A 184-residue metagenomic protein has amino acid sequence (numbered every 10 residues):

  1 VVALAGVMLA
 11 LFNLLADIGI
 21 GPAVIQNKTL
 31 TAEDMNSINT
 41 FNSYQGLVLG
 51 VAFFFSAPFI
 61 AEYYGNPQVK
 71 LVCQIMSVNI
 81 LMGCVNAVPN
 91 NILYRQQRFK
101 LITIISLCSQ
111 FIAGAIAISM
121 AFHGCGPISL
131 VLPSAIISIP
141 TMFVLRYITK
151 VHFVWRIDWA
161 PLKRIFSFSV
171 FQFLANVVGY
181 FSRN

Functional and structural regions predicted by a protein language model:
V1-A3, P58, E62, K70 (+2 more regions): Membrane-interface helix-loop junctions in multi-pass transport and translocation proteins
L4-P58, L71-S77, K100-L101, S106: Membrane-water interface segments that mark the loop-to-transmembrane alpha-helix transition
L11-L15, V51, F55, N66-I92 (+4 more regions): Alpha-helical transmembrane segments of multi-pass membrane proteins
G21-P22, A57, N90-Y94, A117 (+1 more regions): Interfacial helix-capping/hinge residues at the ends of transmembrane alpha-helices
A23-A32, M82-I105, I128, T149 (+1 more regions): Membrane-interface junctions at transmembrane-helix termini in multi-pass inner-membrane proteins
I25, A57, A61-E62, Y94 (+4 more regions): Membrane-water interface at transmembrane helix exits
D34-M35, V69, P127, P161-S169: Primarily residues marking transmembrane-helix entry/exit sites
K100, F143-N184: Interhelical loop/hinge segments that connect adjacent transmembrane helices in multipass membrane
